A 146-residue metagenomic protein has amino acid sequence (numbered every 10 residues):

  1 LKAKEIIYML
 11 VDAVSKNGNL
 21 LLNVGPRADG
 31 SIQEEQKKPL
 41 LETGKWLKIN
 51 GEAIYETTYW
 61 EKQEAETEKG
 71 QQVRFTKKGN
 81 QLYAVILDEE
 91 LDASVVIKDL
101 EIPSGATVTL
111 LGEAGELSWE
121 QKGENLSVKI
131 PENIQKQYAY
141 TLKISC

Functional and structural regions predicted by a protein language model:
L1-C146: Mature catalytic domains of secreted/periplasmic carbohydrate-active enzymes
